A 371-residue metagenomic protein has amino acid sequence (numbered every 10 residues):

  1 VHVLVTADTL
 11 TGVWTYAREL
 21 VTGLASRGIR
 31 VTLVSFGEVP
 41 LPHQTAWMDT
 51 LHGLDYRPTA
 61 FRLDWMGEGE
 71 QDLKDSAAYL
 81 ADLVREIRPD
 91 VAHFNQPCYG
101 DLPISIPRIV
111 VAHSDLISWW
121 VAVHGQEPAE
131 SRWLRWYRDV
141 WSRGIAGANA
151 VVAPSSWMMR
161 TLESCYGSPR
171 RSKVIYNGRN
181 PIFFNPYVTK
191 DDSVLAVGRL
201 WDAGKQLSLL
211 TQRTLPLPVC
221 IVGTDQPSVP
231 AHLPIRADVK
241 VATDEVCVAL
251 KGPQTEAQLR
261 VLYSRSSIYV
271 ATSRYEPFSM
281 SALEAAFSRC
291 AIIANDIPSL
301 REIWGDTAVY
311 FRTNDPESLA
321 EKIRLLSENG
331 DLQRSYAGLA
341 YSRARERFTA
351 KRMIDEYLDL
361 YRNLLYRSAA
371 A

Functional and structural regions predicted by a protein language model:
V91, P103-E127, V152: Active-site proximal beta-strand in glycosyltransferases
E130-V151: Membrane-proximal helix-turn-helix segments that form the acceptor-binding/catalytic region of lipid-linked
I145, V261-S266: Short alpha-helical donor nucleotide-sugar binding micro-motif in glycosyltransferases
A146-G147, A153, M159-R179, Y187: Helix-loop-beta element that forms the nucleotide-linked donor phosphate-binding surface in glycosyltransferases
V188-K205, L209-G223: Conserved donor-binding/catalytic core segment of Leloir-type glycosyltransferases
R274: Aromatic "clamp/platform" in nucleotide-sugar-dependent glycosyltransferases that forms part of the donor/acceptor
A291-A294: Short hydrophobic beta-strand element within catalytic cores of glycosyltransferases and related nucleotide-activated
A308-E317, L325-D331: Conserved acidic donor-binding segment of nucleotide-sugar-dependent glycosyltransferases
